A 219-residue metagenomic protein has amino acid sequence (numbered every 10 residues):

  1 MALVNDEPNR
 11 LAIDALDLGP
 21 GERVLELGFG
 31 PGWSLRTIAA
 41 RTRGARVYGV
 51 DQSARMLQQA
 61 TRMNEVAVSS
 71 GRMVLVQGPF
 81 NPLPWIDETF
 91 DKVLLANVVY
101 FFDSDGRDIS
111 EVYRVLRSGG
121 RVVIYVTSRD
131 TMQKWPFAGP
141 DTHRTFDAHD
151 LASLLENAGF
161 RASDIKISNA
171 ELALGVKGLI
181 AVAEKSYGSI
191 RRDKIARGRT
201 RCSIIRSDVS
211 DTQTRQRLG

Functional and structural regions predicted by a protein language model:
M1-I13: Conserved SAM-binding loop and adjacent beta-strand
G21, L116-R121: Short glycine-dipeptide loop
R23-P82: Class I SAM-dependent methyltransferase SAM/SAH-binding core
N81-V93: A short acidic, Gly/Pro-enriched loop at the edge of an enzyme's catalytic core that lines a small-molecule cofactor
K92-S104: A short SAM/SAH-binding and catalytic strip from SAM-dependent methyltransferases
G106-S118: A short glycine-rich, Lys/Arg-flanked "PGG" loop and its adjoining helix->strand segment in the class I
R121-A152: Conserved class I S-adenosyl-L-methionine
G159-R161, S168-I205: Core SAM-dependent methyltransferase catalytic element
